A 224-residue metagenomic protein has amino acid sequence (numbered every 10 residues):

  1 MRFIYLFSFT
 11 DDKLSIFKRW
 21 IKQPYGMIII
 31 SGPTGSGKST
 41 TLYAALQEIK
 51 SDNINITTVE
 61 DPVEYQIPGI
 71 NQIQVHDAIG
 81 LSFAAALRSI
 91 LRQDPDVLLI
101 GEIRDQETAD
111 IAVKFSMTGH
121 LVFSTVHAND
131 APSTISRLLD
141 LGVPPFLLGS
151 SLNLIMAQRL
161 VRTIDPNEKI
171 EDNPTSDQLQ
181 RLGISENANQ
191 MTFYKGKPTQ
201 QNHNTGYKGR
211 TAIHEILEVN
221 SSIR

Functional and structural regions predicted by a protein language model:
M1-R224: Short, flexible helix-loop junctions that flank or precede catalytic/ligand sites
